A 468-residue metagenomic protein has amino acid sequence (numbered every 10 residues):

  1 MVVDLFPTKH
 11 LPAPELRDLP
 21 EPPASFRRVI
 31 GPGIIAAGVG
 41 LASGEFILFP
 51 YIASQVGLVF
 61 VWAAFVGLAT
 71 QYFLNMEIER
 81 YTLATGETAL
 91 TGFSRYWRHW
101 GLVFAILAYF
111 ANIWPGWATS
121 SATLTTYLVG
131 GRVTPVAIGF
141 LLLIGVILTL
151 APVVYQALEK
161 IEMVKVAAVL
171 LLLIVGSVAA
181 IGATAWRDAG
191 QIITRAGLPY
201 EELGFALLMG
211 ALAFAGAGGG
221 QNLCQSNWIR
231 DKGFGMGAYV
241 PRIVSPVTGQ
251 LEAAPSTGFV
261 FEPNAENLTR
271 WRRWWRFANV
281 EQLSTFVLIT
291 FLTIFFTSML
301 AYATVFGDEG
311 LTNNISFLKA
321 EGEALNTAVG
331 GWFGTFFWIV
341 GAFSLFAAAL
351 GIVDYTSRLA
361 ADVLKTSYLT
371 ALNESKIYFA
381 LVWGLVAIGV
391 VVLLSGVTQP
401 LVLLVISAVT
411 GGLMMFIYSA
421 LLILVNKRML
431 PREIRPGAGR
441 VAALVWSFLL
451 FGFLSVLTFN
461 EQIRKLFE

Functional and structural regions predicted by a protein language model:
M1-E45, A167, G210, G237-R242 (+3 more regions): Membrane-interface "cap" regions at the ends of multi-pass membrane proteins
H10-P14, F49-A53, N75-W100, A122-T125 (+5 more regions): Flexible loop linkers connecting adjacent transmembrane helices in multi-pass alpha-helical membrane transporters
A24, Y51-N75, L90-G101, P135-V136 (+1 more regions): Extracellular loop-to-transmembrane helix junctions
A36, W62-G92, G101-P115, G351: Juxtamembrane transmembrane-helix boundary signature
H99-G130, A137-L141, L345-L364, G452: Hydrophobic transmembrane alpha-helices that form the core helical bundles of multi-pass secondary transporters
T134-G139, W332, F336-F337, L364-S395: Loop-to-transmembrane helix boundary motifs in multi-pass membrane proteins
I161-V164, T194, R358, Y368 (+2 more regions): C-terminal membrane-solvent junction of multi-pass transporters and transport-like membrane proteins
A167-Y200, L208-N227, S419-R432, L454-L466: Hydrophobic alpha-helical segments and their helix-loop junctions in multi-pass secondary transporters
